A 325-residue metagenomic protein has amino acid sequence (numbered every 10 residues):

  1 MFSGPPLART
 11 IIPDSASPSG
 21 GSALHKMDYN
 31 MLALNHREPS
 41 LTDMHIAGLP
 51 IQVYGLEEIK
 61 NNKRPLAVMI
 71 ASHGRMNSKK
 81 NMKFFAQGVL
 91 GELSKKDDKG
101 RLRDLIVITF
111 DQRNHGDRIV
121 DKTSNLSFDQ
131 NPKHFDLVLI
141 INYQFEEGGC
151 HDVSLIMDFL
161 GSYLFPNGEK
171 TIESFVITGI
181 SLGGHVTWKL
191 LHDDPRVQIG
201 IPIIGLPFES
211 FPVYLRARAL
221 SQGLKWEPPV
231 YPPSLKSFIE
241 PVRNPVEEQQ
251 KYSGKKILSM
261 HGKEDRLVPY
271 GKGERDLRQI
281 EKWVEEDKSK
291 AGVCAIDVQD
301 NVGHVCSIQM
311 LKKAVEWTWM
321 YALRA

Functional and structural regions predicted by a protein language model:
F2-V68: N-terminal cap/lid segment of alpha/beta-hydrolase-fold proteins
P5, L267, E274-A325: C-terminal catalytic histidine-bearing segment of alpha/beta-hydrolase fold enzymes
A33-N35, L56-K63, L90-D104, G161-K170 (+3 more regions): Alpha-helix termini
A47-Q112, G116-S124: Short, surface-exposed "cap/lid" segments of acyl-processing enzymes
G55-N61, I199, E209-S289: The feature captures the conserved acid-bearing segment of alpha/beta-hydrolase catalytic domains
F110, T178, I203-I204, M260 (+1 more regions): Alpha/beta-hydrolase-fold catalytic nucleophile elbow
T123-G168: Alpha/beta-hydrolase active-site loop
S154-S221: Primarily recognizes the serine-hydrolase "nucleophile elbow" in alpha/beta-hydrolase and SGNH/GDSL folds
